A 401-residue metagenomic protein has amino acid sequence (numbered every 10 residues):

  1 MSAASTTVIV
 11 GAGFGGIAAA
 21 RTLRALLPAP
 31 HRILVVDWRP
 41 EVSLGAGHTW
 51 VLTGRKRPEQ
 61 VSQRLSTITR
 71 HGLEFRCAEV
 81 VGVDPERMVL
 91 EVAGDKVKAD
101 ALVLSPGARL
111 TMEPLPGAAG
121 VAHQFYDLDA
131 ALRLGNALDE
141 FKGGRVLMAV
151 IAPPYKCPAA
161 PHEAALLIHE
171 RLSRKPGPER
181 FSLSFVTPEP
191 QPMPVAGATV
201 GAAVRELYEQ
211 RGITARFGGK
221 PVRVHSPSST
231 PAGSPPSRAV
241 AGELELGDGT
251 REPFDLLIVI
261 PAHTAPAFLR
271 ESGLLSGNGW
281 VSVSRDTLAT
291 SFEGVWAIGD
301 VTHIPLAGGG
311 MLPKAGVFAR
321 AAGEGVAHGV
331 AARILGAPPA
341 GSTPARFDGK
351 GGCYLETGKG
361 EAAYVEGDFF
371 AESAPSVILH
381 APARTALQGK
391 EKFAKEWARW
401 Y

Functional and structural regions predicted by a protein language model:
S2-L73, A152-A198: Beta1-alpha1 glycine-rich phosphate/pyrophosphate-binding loop at the start of Rossmann-like nucleotide-binding domains
S2-V8, L73-P176, I258: FAD-binding core/adjacent interface of flavoenzyme oxidoreductases
R32-L34, H71-V83, V97, H169-S282 (+1 more regions): A Rossmann-like FAD-binding core segment of flavoenzymes
G94, P106-G107, D248, P261-A262 (+1 more regions): Glycine-rich, N-terminal phosphate-binding loop of Rossmann-like dinucleotide-binding domains
A118-K142, P235, R251-A321, A332: FAD-site-proximal beta/loop scaffold in flavoenzymes
Y155-L172, L312-A322, G352-A363: Short, electropositive alpha-helical surface patch
E170, V317-F347: Internal hydrophobic alpha-helix adjacent to the cofactor/substrate pocket in enzyme cavities
E361-Y401: C-terminal auxiliary extensions adjacent to catalytic cores
